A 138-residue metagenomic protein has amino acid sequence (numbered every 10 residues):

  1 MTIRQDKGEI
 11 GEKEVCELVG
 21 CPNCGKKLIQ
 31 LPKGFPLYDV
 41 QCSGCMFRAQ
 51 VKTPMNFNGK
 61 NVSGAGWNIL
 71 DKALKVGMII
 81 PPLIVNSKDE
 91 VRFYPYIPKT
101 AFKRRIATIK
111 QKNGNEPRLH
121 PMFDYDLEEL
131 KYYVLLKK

Functional and structural regions predicted by a protein language model:
M1-K138: Nucleic-acid endonuclease domains
